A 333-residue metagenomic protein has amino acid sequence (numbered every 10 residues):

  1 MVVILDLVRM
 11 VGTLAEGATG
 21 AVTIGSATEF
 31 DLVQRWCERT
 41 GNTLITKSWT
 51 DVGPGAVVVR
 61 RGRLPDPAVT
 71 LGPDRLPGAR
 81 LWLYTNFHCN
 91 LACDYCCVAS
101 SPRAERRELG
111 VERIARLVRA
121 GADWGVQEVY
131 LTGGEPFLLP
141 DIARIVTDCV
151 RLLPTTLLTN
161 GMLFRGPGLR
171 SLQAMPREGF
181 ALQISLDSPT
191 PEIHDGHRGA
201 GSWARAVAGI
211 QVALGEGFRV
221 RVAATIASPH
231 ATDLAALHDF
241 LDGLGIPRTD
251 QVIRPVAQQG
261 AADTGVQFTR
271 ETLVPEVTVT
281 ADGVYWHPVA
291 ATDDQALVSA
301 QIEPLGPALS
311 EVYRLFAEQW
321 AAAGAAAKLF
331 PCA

Functional and structural regions predicted by a protein language model:
M1-R80, Y84, G110-A120, W124-Q127: Domain-level signature for proteins that mediate thiol-based redox and metal-cofactor handling
M1-V2, H88-A99, A327-A333: Local cysteine-cluster metal-coordination motifs and their immediate loop/turn environment, predominantly Fe-S cluster
T70-G133, F137-R151: Conserved alpha-helical substructure of the radical SAM core
T85, G133, T159-G161, I184-S188 (+3 more regions): A cross-domain feature marking catalytic cores of carbohydrate-active enzymes and several ubiquitous metabolic/repair
R103-R116, P136-P176, L186-P191, G201-R205 (+1 more regions): Canonical radical SAM enzyme core domain
G121, C149, L172-M175, I210-A213 (+1 more regions): Generic structural signal for hydrophobic
E128-V129, L152, T156, F180-L182 (+2 more regions): Conserved C-terminal portion of the radical SAM core fold that forms the substrate/S-adenosylmethionine-binding
V256-A333: Accessory C-terminal segments flanking Radical SAM cores
